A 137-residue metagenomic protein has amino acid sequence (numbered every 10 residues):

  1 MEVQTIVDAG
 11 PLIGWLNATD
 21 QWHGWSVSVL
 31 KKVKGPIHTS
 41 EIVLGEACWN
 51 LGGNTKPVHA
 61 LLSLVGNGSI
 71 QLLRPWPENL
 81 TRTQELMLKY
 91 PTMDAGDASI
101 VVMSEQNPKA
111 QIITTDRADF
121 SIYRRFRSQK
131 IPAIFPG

Functional and structural regions predicted by a protein language model:
M1-D20: Metal-dependent nucleic-acid phosphoesterase active-site entry motif
E2-Q4, L72, N107-G137: Acidic, PIN/NYN-like endoribonuclease modules and their adjacent C-terminal/linker elements
I6-V7, W25-G53, N67, L72-P75: PIN/NYN-family metal-dependent endoribonuclease catalytic core
G10-P11, I42, E78, A118: Alpha-helix/helix-capping structural signal
I13, G45-C48, Q84, V101: Amphipathic alpha-helical segments within well-ordered protein domains
W15-L16, N50, Y123: Residues that scaffold the ATP/ADP-binding catalytic core of kinase and kinase-like folds
G53-V65: Glycine/small-residue-rich phosphate/adenosyl-binding loop
L72-T115: Active-site neighborhoods of divalent-metal-dependent phosphate/nucleic-acid chemistry enzymes
